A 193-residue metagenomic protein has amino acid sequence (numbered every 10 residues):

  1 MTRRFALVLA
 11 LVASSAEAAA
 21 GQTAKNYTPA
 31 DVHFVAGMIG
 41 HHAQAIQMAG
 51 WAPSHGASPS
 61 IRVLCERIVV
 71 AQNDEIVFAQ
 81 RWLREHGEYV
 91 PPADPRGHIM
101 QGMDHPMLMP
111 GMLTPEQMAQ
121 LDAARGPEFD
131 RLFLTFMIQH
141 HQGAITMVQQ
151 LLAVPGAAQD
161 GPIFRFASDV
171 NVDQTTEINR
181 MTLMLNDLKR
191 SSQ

Functional and structural regions predicted by a protein language model:
M1-R4: Positively charged n-region of N-terminal signal peptides that target proteins for export
A6-S15: Bacterial N-terminal signal peptides
A19-Q193: All-alpha RGS (Regulator of G-protein Signaling) helical domain and cognate RGS-like helical scaffolds
